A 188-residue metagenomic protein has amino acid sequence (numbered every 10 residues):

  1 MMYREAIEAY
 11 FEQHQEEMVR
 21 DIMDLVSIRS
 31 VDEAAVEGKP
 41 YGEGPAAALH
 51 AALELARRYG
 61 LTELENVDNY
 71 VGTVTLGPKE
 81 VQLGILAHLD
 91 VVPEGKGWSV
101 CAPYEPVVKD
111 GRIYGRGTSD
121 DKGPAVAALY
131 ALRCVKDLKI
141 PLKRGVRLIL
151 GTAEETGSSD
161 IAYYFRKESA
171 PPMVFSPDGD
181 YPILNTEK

Functional and structural regions predicted by a protein language model:
M2-A87, V91-G95: N-terminal helical capping/dimerization or prosegment-like subdomains of hydrolases acting on amide or phosphate bonds
V36-P40, R116, T152: Conserved short-loop catalytic and cofactor-binding motifs
A56-L61, C101, P141-K143, S169-A170: Short, well-ordered coil/turn elements that cap or connect secondary structure elements
L61, Y114-G115, I183-N185: Short, well-ordered strand-loop elements centered on a beta-strand within folded domains, enriched for acidic residues
T62-E63, E105, R147, M173: Conserved beta-strand segments of alpha/beta enzyme cores
G77, G97-W98, E187-K188: Short glycine/proline-enriched turns and hinge-like loops at secondary-structure junctions
Q82-L150: Active-site metal-coordination/substrate-binding segment of hydrolases, especially metallo-dependent peptidases
D121-K188: Acidic/histidine-rich catalytic neighborhood of metal-dependent amide-processing enzymes
